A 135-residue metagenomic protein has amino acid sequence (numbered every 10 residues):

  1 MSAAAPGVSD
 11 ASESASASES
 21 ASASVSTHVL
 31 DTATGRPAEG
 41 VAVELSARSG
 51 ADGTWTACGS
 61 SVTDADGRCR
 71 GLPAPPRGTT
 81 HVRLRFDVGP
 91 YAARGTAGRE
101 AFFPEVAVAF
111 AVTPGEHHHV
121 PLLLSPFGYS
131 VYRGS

Functional and structural regions predicted by a protein language model:
M1-E39, A47, Y129: Beta-strand-rich domain onsets/edges
M1-S12, H81-S135: Feature of secretome-associated and extracellular-like proteins
A33, S49-A51, P90: Solvent-exposed strand-loop boundary residues in beta-sheet-rich modules
A42-S46, R83-R85: Beta-strand signatures of extracellular beta-sandwich domains
L45-S46, A65, R77-G78: A short acidic/small-residue loop/turn micro-motif
D52-R70: Short, acidic Ser/Thr/Gly-rich low-complexity loop/linker segments typical of extracellular and cell-surface proteins
C58-S61, L72-A74, A107-F110: Beta-strand-rich interaction surfaces with strong enrichment in secreted/lumenal proteins
R70-T80: Short Pro-Gly-centered beta-turn/loop motif in secreted/extracellular proteins
